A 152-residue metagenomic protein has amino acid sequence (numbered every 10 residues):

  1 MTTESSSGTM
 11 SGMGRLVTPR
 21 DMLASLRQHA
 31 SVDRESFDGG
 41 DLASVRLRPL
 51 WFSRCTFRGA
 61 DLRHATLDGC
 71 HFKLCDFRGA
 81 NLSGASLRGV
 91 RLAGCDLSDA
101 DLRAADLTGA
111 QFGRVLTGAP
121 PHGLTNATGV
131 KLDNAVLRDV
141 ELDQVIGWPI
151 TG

Functional and structural regions predicted by a protein language model:
T2-G152: Tandem repeat scaffolds
